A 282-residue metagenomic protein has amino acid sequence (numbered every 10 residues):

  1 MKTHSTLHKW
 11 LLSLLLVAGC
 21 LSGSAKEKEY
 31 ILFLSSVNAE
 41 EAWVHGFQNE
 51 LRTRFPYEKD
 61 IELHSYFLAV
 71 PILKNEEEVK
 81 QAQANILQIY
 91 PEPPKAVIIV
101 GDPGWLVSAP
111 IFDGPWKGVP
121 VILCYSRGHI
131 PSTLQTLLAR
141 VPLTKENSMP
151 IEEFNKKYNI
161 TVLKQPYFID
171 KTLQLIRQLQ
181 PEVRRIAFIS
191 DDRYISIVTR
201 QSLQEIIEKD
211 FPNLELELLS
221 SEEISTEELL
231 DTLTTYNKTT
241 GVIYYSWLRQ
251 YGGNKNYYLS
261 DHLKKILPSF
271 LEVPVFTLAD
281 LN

Functional and structural regions predicted by a protein language model:
K2-L11: Bacterial N-terminal signal peptides that target proteins for export
H4, G23-N282: Short hydrophobic alpha-helices and adjacent helix-cap/hinge residues
L14-G23: Hydrophobic h-region of N-terminal signal peptides that target proteins for export in Gram-negative bacteria
